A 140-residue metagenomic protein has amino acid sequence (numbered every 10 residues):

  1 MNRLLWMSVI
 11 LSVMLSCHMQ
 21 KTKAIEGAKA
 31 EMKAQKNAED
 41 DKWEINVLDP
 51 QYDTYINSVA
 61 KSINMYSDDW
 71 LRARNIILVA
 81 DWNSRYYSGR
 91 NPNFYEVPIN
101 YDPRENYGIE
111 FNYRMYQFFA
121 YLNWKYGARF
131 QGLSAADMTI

Functional and structural regions predicted by a protein language model:
N2-S8: Sec-dependent signal peptide recognition, specifically the positively charged N-region followed immediately by
M14-S16: C-terminal motif of bacterial Sec signal peptides marking the signal peptidase cleavage site
H18-K21: Bacterial signal peptide processing site
A24: Cys/His-rich zinc-coordinating "finger/knuckle" motifs
G27-I140: Short beta-strand and adjacent turn/loop elements
